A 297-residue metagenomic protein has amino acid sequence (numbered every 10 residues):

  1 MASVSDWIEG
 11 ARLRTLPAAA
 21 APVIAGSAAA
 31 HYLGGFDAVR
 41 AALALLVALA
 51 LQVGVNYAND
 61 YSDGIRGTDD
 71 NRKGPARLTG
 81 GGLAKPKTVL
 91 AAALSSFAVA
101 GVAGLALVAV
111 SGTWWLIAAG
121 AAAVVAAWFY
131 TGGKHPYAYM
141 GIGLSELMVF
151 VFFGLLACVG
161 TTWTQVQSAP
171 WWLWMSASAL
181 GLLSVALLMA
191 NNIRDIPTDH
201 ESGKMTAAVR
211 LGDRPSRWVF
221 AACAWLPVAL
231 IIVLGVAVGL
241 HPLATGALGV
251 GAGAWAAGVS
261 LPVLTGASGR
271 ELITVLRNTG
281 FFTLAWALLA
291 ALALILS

Functional and structural regions predicted by a protein language model:
M1-V39, L43, H135-M140, S145-V149: Topogenic membrane-insertion module of multi-pass membrane proteins
A20-G26, L78, S145-T162, V209-D213 (+1 more regions): Small-residue-rich segments of transmembrane alpha-helices in multi-pass membrane proteins, especially helix faces
V23-I24, A29, L33-N59, W115-W128 (+1 more regions): Membrane-embedded alpha-helical segments that form the functional core of polytopic membrane enzymes, especially those
A50-K73, V185-A208: Acidic (Asp/Glu-rich) catalytic motifs at the cytosolic membrane interface
R72-W114, A207-L240, G280-L289: Multi-pass membrane catalytic core of lipid/isoprenoid biosynthesis enzymes
R77-S168: Intramembrane alpha-helical segments
L147-I196, S202, R214-R217: Functional transmembrane core segments of multi-pass inner-membrane proteins
V236-S297: Extended hydrophobic alpha-helices typical of membrane-associated regions
